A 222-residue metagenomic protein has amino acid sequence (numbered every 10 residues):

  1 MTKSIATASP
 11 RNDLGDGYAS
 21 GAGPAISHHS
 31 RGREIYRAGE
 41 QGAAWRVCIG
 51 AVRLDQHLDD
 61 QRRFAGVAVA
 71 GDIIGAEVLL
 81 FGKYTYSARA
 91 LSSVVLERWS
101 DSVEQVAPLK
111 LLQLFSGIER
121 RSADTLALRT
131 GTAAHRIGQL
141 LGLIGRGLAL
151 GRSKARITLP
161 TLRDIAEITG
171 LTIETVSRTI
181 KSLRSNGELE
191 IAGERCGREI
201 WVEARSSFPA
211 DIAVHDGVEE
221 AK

Functional and structural regions predicted by a protein language model:
M1-E34, E40-A43, V69-I74, L79-L80: Cyclic nucleotide-binding regulatory module and flanking cytosolic helices
S30, C48-I49, V69, S92: A cytosolic small-molecule/anion-sensing beta-strand core signal
Q41-D55, D59-D60, A70-D72: Glycine- and acidic-residue-biased ligand/ion/polar-headgroup-sensing regions
A44, S87, E188-E190: Short, surface-exposed charged micro-motifs
A65-A123: Cyclic-nucleotide recognition modules
L109-I173: Polybasic "coupling" helices that flank or enter modular domains
R146-K222: Phosphate-/nucleic-acid-contacting segments
